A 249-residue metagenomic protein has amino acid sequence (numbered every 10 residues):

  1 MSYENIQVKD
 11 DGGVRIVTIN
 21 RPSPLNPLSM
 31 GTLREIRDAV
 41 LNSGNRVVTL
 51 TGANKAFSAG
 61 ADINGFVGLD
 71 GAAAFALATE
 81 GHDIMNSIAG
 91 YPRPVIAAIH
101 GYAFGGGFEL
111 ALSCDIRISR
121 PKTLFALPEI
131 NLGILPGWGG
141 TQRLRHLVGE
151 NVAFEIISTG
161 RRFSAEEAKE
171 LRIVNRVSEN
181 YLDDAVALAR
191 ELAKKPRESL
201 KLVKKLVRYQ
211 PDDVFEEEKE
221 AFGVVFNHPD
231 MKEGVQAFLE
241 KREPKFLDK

Functional and structural regions predicted by a protein language model:
M1-A53, N86: Conserved CoA-thioester-binding segment of acyl-CoA-metabolizing enzymes
P22, R34, I118-T123, L171-K219 (+2 more regions): C-terminal long alpha-helix characteristic of the crotonase
T51, A98-I99: Structural motif
G52-S87, A103: Glycine- (often His-adjacent) and acidic-residue-rich active-site loop that binds/positions the CoA thioester
I84, I88-G90, A98, F104-S158 (+2 more regions): CoA-thioester-processing core
R161-E167: Acidic, divalent-metal-coordinating active-site segment for phosphoryl/phosphodiester hydrolysis, typified by short
